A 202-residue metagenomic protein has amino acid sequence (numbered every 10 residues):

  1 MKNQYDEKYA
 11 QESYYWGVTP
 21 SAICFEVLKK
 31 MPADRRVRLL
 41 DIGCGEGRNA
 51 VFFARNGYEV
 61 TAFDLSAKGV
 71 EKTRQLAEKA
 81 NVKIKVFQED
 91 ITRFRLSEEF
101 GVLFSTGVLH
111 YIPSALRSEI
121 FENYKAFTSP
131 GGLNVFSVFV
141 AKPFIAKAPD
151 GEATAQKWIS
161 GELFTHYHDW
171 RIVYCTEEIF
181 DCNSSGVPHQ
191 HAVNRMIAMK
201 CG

Functional and structural regions predicted by a protein language model:
M1-R35, L40, E46-E98, I112-E119 (+2 more regions): Class I (Rossmann-like) S-adenosyl-L-methionine-dependent methyltransferase catalytic domain, capturing the SAM-binding
F104: A conserved beta-strand element that flanks and buttresses the S-adenosyl-L-methionine
G107-Y111: Short catalytic micro-motifs in class I SAM-dependent methyltransferases
